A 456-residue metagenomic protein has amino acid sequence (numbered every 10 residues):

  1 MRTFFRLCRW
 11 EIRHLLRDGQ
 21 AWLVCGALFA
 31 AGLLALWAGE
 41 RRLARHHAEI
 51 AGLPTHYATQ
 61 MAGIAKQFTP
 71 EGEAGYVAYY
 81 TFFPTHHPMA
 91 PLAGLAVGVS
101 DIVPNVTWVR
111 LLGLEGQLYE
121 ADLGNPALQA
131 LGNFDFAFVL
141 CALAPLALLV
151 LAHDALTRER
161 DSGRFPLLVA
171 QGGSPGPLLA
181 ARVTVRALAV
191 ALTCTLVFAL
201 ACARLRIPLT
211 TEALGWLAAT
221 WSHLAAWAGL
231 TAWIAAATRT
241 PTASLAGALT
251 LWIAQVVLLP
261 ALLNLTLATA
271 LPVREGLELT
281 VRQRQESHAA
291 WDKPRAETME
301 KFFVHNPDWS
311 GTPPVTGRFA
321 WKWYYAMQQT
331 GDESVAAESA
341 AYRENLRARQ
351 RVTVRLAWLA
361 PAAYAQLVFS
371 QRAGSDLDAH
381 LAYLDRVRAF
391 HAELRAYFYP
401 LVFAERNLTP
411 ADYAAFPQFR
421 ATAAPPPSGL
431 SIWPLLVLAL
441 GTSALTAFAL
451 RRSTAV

Functional and structural regions predicted by a protein language model:
M1-L131, L245, W252-V456: Transmembrane alpha-helical segments and their membrane-interface loop/helix boundaries that make up the transmembrane
L7, L16, P126-F134, F138 (+7 more regions): Membrane-helix interfacial "entry" motifs
L7, L16-R17, V150-L192, L450-A455: Helix-loop-helix units of permease transmembrane domains in multi-pass membrane transporters, especially ABC
I12-L15, L167-A180, H223-G247: Conserved catalytic-core segments centered on acid/base and nucleophilic motifs
R13, H153-T157, A201, L205 (+6 more regions): Membrane-water interface at transmembrane helix exits
A30-R42, E120, P126-D135, L143-L146 (+4 more regions): Secretory targeting signals
L131-R158, S162, T442: Long, hydrophobic alpha-helical segments
